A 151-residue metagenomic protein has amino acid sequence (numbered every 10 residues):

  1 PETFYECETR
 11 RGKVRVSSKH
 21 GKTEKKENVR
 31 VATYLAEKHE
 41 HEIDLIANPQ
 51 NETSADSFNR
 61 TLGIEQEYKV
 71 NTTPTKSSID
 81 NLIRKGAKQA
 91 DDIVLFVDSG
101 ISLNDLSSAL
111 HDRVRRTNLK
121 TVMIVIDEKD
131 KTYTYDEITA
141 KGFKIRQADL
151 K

Functional and structural regions predicted by a protein language model:
P1-E42, N71-K151: Metal-dependent nuclease catalytic core centered on acidic motifs
A36-N51, A55-F58: A short acidic/basic microdomain associated with nuclease active sites
S57-N59, G63-T72: Conserved catalytic cores of phosphodiester-cleaving nucleases, focusing on short active-site segments
